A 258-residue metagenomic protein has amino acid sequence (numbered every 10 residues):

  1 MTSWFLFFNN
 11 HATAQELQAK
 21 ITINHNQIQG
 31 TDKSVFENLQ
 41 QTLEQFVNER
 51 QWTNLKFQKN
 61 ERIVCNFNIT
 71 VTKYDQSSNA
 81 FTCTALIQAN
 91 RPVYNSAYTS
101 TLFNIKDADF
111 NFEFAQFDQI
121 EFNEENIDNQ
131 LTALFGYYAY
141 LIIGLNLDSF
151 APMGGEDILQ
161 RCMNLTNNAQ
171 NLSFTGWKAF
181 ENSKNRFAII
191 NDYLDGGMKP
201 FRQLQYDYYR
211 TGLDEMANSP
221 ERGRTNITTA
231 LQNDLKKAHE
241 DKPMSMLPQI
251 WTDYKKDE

Functional and structural regions predicted by a protein language model:
M1-L17: Bacterial Sec-dependent N-terminal signal peptides
Q15-T82, V93-N95: Start-of-domain marker
T22, Y206-E258: A cross-kingdom marker for long, charged
N26-K33, E121-N129, D241: Second-shell loop/turn segments in exported
W52-L55, A151, E240: Short, flexible helix-adjacent loops and helix caps
S77-A188: Acidic/His-rich structured neighborhood in mature extracellular/periplasmic domains
G155-E156, Q160-L231: Charged, compositionally biased boundary regions
